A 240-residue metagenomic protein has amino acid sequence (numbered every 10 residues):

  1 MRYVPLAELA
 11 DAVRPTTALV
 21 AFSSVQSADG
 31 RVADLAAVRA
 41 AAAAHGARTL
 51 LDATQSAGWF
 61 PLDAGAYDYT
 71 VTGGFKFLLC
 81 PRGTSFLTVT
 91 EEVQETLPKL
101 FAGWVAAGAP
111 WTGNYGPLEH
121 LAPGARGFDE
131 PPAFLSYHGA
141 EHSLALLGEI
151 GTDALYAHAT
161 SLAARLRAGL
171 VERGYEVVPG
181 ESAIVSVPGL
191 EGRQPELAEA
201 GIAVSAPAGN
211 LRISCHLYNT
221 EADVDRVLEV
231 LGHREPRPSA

Functional and structural regions predicted by a protein language model:
M1-A240: Pyridoxal 5′-phosphate
